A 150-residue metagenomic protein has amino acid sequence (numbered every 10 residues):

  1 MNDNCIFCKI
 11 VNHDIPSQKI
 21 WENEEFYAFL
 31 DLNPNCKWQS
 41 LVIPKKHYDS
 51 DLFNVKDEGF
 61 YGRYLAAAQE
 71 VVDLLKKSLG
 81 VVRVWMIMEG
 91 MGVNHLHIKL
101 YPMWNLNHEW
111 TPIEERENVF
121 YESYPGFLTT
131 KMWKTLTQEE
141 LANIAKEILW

Functional and structural regions predicted by a protein language model:
M1-W150: HIT superfamily nucleotide-processing domains
